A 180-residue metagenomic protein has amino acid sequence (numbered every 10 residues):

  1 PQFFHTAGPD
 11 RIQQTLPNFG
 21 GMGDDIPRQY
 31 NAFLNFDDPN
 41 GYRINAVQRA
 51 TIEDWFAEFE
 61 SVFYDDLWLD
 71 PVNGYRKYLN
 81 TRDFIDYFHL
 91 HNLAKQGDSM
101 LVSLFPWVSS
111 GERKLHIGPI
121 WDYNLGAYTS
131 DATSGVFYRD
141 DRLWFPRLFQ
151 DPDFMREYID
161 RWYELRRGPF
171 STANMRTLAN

Functional and structural regions predicted by a protein language model:
P1-H89: Internal "kinase-insert"/substrate-recognition segments embedded within catalytic cores of ATP-dependent enzymes
G8, S99, R139-L143: Short, solvent-exposed loop/turn segments at the edges of secondary structure
N35, P39-R49, E53, E60 (+1 more regions): C-terminal catalytic region of ATP-dependent kinase domains
V62-P71, Q96-S99, L165-N174: Surface-exposed helix-capping loop/turn segments at secondary-structure junctions
K77-S130: Active-site acidic catalytic loop and adjacent metal/ATP-binding pocket of ATP-dependent phosphoryl transfer enzymes
